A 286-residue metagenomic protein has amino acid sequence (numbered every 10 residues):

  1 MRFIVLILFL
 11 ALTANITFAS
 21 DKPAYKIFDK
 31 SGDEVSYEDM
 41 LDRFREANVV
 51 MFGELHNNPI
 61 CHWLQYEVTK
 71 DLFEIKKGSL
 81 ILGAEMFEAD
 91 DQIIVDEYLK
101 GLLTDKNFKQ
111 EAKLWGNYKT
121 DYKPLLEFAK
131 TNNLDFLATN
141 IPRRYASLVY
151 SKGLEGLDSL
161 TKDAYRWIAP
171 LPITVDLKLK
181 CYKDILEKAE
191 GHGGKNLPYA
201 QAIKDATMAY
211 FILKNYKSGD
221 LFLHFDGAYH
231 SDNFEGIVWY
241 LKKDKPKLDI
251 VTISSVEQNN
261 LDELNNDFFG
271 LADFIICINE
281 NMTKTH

Functional and structural regions predicted by a protein language model:
F3-T13: Sec-dependent N-terminal signal peptides
F9, I16-A47: N- or domain-start disorder-to-order transition segments that initiate the globular core
G32-D33, Y37-F73: Zymogen propeptides
L55-P59, F87-D91, P142-A146, A228-S231 (+1 more regions): Solvent-exposed loop/turn segments at secondary-structure junctions within structured extracellular/periplasmic domains
N58-W63, K70-I81, A89-Y98: Membrane-embedded segments
L80, I93-N215: A substrate-binding/cap region within the structured catalytic cores of diverse enzymes
I81-E88, V251-V256: Short internal beta-strands
T207-Y216, L223, H230-H286: C-terminal regions of proteins
